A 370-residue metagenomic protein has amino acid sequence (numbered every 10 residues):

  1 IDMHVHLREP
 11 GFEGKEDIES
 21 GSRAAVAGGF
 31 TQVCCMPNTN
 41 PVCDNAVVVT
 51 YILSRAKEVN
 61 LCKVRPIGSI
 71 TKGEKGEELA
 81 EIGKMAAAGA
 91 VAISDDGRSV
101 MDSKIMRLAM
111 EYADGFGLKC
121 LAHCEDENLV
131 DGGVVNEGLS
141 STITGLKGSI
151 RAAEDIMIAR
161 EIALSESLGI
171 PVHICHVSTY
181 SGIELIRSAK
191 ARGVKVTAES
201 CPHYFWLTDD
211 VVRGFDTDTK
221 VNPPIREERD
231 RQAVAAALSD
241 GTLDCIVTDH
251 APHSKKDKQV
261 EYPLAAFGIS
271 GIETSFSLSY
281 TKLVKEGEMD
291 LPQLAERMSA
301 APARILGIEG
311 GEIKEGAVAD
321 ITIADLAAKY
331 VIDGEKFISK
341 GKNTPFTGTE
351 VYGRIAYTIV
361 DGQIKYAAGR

Functional and structural regions predicted by a protein language model:
I1-P10, C120-E125, T248: Histidine-centered catalytic micro-motifs
I1-V59: Metal-associated gating/positioning segment near the N- to mid-region
M3-E16, P37-T39, R65-E78, L146-R151: Active-site mouth loops of central-metabolism enzymes
H4, A25, G29, V64 (+12 more regions): Divalent metal-coordination and catalytic microenvironments
A46-K63, E111-A122, T274, L278: Alpha-helix-loop-beta-strand connector modules within alpha/beta enzyme cores
L79-I246: Histidine/acidic residue-rich metal-binding segments in metalloenzymes
I143-P171, D218, S239-D240, D244-I246 (+1 more regions): His/Asp/Glu-enriched, well-ordered alpha-helical/loop segment that forms or immediately abuts the divalent-metal
E261-L264, V318-R370: C-terminal cap of metal-dependent C-N hydrolases
